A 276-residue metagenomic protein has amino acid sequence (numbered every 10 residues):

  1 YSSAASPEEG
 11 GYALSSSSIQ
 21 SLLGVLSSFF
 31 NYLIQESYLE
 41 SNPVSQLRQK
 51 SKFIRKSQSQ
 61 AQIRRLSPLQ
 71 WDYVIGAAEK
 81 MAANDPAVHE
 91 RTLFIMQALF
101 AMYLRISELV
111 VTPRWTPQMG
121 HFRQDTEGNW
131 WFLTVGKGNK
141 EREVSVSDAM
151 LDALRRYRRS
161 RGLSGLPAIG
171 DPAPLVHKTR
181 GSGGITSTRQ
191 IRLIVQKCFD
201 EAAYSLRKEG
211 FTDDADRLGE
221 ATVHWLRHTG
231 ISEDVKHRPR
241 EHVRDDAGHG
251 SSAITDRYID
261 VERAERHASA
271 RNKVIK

Functional and structural regions predicted by a protein language model:
Y1-A61, M81-N84: N-terminal core-binding DNA-recognition domain of tyrosine recombinases/integrases
S27, S37, A98-T112, H237-R238 (+1 more regions): A short, glycine-centered helix-capping/turn motif at helix boundaries that positions DNA-contacting or catalytic
I54-G76, N139-A149, G165-P172: DNA breakage-rejoining catalytic core of tyrosine-based enzymes
Y73-I106: Basic, Lys/Arg- and aromatic-enriched nucleic-acid-binding interface segment
A83, R192-D245, S252: Short, basic (Lys/Arg/His-rich) helix/loop patches that form interaction surfaces in the mid-to-C-terminal regions
V111-R156, G162: Conserved tyrosine-mediated DNA breakage-rejoining catalytic core shared by Y-recombinases
G136-R156, D171-C198: C-terminal catalytic core of Y-nucleophile DNA break-rejoin enzymes
R240, A247-N272: Catalytic-site neighborhood detector that most strongly recognizes the C-terminal catalytic loop/helix of tyrosine
